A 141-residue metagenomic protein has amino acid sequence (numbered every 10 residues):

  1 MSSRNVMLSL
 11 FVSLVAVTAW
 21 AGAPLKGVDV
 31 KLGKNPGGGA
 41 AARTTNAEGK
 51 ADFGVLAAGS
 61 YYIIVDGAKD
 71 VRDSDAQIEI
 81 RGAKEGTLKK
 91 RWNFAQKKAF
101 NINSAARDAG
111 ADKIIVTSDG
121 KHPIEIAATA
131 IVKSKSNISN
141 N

Functional and structural regions predicted by a protein language model:
M1-L10: Bacterial N-terminal signal peptides that target proteins for export
V12-A21: Sec/Tat signal peptide C-region and signal peptidase I cleavage site
K26-R43, A47: Short amphipathic beta-strand segments in non-cytosolic proteins
A41-R43, D52, A76-I78: Beta-strand-rich interaction surfaces with strong enrichment in secreted/lumenal proteins
E48-V55: Short, surface-exposed beta-strand/beta-hairpin micro-motifs centered on an aromatic residue
Y61-I63: A short tyrosine-centered beta-strand micro-motif
V65-T87: A short, solvent-exposed loop/turn motif at the edges and junctions of modular extracellular/periplasmic domains
R91-N141: Compositionally biased low-complexity segments at domain edges in trafficked proteins and select soluble regulators
